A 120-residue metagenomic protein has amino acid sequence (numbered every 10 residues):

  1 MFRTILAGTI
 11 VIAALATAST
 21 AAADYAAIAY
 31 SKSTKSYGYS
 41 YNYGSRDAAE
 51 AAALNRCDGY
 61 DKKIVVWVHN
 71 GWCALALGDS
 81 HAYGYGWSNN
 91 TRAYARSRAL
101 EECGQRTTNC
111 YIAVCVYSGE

Functional and structural regions predicted by a protein language model:
M1-G8: Bacterial N-terminal signal peptides that target proteins for export
R3, T20-E120: Secreted/extracellular ectodomain signature
A14-T20: C-terminal segment of classical bacterial N-terminal signal peptides
